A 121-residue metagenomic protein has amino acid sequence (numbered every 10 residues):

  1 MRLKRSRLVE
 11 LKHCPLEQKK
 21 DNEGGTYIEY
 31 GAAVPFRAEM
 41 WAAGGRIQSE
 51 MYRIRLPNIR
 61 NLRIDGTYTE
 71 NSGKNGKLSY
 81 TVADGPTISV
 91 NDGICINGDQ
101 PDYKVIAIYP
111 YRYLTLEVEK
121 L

Functional and structural regions predicted by a protein language model:
M1-A33: Active-site-proximal polar cores
G25-L121: Short, conserved turn/kink motifs that form compact alpha/beta structural patches or helix kinks used as
